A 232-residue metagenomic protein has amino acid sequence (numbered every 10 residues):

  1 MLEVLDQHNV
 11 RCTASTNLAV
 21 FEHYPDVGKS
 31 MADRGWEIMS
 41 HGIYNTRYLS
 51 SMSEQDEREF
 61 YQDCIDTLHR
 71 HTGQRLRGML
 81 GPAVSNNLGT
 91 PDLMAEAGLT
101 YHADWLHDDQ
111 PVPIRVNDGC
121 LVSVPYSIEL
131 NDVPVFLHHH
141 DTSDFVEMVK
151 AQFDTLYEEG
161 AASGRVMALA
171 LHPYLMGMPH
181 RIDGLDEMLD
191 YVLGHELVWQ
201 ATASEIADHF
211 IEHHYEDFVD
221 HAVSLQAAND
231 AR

Functional and structural regions predicted by a protein language model:
L2, G28-K29, R58-I65, P91 (+2 more regions): Generic structural signal for well-ordered alpha-helices, preferentially at hydrophobic/aromatic core positions
D6-L88, G119, P125-H138, A168 (+1 more regions): Metal-dependent polysaccharide deacetylase catalytic core of the NodB/CE4 family, i.e., the active-site-bearing domain
C12, I38, Y101, W199-Q200: Hydrophobic beta-strand scaffold residues
E22-I38, P91-H102, L185-D190: Short, electropositive alpha-helical surface patch
A32, N117, V192-G194: Short, structurally constrained coil/turn elements that cap an alpha-helix or connect an alpha-helix to the following
E54-Q62, H139-K150, P179-I182, D186: Non-membrane alpha-helical structural segments and their capping/turn regions in soluble enzymes
D66-S163, H214-V219: Active-site-adjacent pocket scaffolds in enzyme catalytic domains
K150-R232: C-terminal domain-boundary segment and adjacent tail
